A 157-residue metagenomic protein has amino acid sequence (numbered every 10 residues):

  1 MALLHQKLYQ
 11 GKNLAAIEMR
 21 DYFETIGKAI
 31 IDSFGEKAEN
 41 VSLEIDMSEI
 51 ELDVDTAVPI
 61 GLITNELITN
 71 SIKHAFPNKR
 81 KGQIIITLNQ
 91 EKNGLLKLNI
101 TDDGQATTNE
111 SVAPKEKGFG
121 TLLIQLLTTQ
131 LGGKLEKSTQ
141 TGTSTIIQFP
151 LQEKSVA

Functional and structural regions predicted by a protein language model:
M1-L4, L8: DHp/HisKA dimerization-phosphotransfer hairpin of two-component histidine kinases
L3, A16-S33, N89: Short beta-to-alpha transition helix within the HATPase_c
L14-I17, G35-N65, I72-Q83: Conserved short strand/loop->alpha-helix "switch" segment adjacent to the catalytic nucleotide/phosphoryl-transfer site
K81-G94: Short beta-strand/loop element within the Bergerat-fold HATPase_c
T87, G142-E153: Short C-terminal beta-strand
L95-T121: Glycine-rich/acidic phosphate-handling loop/turn and adjacent ATP-lid/helix of nucleotide-binding kinase/ATPase domains
L131-S138: Glycine-rich ATP-binding loops of the HATPase_c
